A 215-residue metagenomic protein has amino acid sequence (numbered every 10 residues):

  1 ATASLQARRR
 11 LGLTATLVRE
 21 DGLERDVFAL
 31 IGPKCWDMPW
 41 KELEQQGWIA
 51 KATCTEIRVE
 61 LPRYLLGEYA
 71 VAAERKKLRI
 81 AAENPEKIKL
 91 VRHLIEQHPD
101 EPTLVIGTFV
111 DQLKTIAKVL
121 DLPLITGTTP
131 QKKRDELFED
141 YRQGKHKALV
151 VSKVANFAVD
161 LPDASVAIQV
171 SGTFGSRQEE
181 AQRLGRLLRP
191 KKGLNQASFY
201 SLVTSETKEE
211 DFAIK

Functional and structural regions predicted by a protein language model:
A1-L13, L17-E24, V150, V154-F157 (+4 more regions): N-terminal helicase ATP-binding lobe
A1-T55: Post-DEXD/H (motif II) to motif III coupling segment of the RecA-like Helicase ATP-binding lobe
A7, H98-E101, K145-H146, A164: Short, high-confidence coil segments that cap the C-terminus of an alpha-helix and link into the following beta-strand
A15-V18, T126-R134, S171-G175: Short, acidic/turn-prone active-site loops that include or flank metal/cofactor- and phosphate-binding residues
A29-A50, R63-E68, G175-K215: A conserved SF2-helicase RecA2
L66-K118: Conserved interdomain hinge at the start of the Helicase C-terminal
P102-I106, D111-V159, E179: Conserved helicase ATPase core of P-loop NTP-dependent helicases/translocases
V150, F157-T173, E179-A181, A197-L202: A short beta-strand element within the Helicase C-terminal
